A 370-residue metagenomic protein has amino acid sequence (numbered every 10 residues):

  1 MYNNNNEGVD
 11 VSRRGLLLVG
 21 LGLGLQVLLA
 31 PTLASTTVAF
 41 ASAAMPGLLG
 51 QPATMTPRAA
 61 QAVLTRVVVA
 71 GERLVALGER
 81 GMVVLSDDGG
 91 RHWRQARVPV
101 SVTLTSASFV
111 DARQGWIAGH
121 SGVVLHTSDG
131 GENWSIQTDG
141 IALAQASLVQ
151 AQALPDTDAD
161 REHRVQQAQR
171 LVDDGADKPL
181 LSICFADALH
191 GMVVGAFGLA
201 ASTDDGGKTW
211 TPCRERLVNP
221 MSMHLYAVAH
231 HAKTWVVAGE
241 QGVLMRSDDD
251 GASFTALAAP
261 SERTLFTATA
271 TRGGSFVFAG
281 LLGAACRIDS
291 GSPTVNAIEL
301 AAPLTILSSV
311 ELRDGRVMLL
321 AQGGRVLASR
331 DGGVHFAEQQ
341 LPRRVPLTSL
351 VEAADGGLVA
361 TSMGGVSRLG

Functional and structural regions predicted by a protein language model:
M1-V11, G15, G22-L33: Secretory targeting signals
Y2, G15-G24, V38-G370: Residue-level hotspots at or immediately adjacent to binding/recognition sites across diverse folds
